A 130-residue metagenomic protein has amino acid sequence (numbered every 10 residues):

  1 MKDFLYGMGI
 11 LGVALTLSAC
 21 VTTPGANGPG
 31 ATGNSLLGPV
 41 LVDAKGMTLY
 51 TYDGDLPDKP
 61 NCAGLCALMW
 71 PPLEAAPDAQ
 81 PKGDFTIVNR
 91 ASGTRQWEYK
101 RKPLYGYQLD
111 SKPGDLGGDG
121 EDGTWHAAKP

Functional and structural regions predicted by a protein language model:
M1-G9: Bacterial N-terminal signal peptides that target proteins for export
T16-A19: C-terminal motif of bacterial Sec signal peptides marking the signal peptidase cleavage site
V21-P29: Bacterial lipoprotein signal-peptidase II cleavage site
G30-T48, N89-K102: Short, low-complexity cationic-aromatic patches
G54-P57, L109-K112: Acidic glycine-/aspartate-rich tracts in secreted/extracellular proteins
K59-T86, G123-A128: A low-complexity, Ser/Thr/Gly/Pro-enriched, surface-exposed linker/loop concept that marks segments flanking
Y105: Acidic-aromatic/histidine active-site loop/patch
K112-P130: Short, well-ordered, aromatic-rich surface patches in folded extracellular/luminal domains
